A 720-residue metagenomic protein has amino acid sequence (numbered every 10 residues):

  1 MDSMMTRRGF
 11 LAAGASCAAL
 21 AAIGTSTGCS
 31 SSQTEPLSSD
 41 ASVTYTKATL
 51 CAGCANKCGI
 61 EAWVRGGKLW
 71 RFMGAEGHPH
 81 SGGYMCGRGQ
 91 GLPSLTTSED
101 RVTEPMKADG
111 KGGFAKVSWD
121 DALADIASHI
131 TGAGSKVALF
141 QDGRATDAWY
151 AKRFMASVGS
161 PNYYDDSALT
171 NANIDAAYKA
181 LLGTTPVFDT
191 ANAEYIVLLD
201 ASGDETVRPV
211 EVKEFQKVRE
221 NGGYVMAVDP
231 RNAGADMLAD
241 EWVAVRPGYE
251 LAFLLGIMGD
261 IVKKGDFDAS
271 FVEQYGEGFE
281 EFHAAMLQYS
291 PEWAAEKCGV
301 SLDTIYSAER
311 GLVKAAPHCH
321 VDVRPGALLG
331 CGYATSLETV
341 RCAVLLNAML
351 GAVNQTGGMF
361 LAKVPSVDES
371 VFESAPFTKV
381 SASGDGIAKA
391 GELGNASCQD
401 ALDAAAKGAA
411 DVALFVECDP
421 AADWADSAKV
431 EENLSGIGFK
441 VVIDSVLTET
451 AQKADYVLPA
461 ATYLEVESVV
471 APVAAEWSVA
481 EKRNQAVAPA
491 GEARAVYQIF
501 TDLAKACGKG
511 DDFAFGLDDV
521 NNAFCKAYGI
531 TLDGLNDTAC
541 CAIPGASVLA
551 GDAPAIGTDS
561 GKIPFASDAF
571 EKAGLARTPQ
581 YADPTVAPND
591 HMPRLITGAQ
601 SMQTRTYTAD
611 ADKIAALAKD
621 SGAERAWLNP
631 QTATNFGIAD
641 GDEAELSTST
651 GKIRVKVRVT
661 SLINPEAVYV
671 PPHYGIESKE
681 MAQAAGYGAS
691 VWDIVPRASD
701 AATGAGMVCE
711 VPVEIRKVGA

Functional and structural regions predicted by a protein language model:
D2-K264, S301, L414, D502-L503 (+1 more regions): N-terminal export/assembly segments and adjacent metallocofactor-ligating motifs of anaerobic energy-metabolism
W70, D268-A269, I305-Y306, H320-V321 (+7 more regions): Acidic/polar loop patches that form or flank catalytic/metal-binding clefts of enzymes that bind anionic ligands
G110-A115, D266-L302, A486-D552, D642: N-terminal leader/propeptide and maturation segments of large enzyme subunits in energy/redox metabolism and hydrolases
W149-V228, A235, L251-L255, C342-K453 (+3 more regions): Extended redox/cofactor-interaction regions of prokaryotic respiratory oxidoreductases
A233-L238, A284-S290, P317-P325, A410 (+1 more regions): Short acidic (Asp/Glu) and glycine-rich catalytic loops that position anionic groups and cofactors
D240-V243, E465, S478-P489: Short beta-alpha connecting loops at secondary-structure transitions that line or flank enzyme active sites
I257, E277-S397: Active-site phosphate/pyrophosphate-binding segments
Q485-A539, A611-A626, Q631-A720: Long, contiguous, secondary-structure-rich segments that constitute the structural scaffold of globular domains
